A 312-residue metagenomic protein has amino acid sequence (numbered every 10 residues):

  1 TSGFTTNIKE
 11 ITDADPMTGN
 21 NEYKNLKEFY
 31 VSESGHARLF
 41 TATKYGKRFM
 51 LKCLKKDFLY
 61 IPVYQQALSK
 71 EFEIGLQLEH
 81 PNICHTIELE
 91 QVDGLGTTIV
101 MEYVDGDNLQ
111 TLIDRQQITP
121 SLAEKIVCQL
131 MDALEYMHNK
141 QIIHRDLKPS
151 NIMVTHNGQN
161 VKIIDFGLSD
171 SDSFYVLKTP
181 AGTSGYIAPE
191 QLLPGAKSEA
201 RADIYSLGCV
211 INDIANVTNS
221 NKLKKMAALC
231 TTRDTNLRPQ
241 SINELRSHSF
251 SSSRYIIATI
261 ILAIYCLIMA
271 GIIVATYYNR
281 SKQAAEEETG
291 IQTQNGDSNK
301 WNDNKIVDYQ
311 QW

Functional and structural regions predicted by a protein language model:
K52-D57: Conserved beta3-strand ATP-binding lysine motif
F58-Q77: AlphaC helix of the eukaryotic protein kinase fold
H85-T97: Short beta-strand micro-motifs within the conserved protein kinase catalytic domain, predominantly in the N-lobe
G94-N108, L112: Conserved short submotifs of the Hanks-type protein kinase catalytic core that shape the nucleotide-binding pocket
I126-V127: Activation segment signature within eukaryotic-like protein kinase domains
D132-I142: Protein kinase catalytic-loop region centered on the HRD/HxD motif
L177-E190: Conserved activation segment of eukaryotic-like protein kinases, specifically the C-terminal portion of the activation
